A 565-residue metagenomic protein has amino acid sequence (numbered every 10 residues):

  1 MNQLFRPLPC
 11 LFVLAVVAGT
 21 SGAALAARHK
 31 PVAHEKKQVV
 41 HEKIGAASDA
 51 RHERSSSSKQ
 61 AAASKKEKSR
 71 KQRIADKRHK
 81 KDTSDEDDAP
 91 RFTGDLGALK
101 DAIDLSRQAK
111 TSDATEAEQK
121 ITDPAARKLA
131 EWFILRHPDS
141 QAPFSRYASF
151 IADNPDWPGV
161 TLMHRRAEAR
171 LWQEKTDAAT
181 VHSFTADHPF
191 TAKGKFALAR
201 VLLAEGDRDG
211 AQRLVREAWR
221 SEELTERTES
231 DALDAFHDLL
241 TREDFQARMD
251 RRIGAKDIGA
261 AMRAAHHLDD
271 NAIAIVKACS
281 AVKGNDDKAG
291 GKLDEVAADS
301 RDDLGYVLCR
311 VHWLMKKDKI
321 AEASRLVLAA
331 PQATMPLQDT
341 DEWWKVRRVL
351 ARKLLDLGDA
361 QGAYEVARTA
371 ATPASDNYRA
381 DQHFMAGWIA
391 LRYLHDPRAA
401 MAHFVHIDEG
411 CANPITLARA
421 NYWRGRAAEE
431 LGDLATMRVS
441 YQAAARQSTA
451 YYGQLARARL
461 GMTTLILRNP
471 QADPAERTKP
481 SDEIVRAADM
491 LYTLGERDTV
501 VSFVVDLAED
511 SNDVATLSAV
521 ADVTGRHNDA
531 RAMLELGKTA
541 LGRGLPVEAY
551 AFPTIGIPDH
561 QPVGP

Functional and structural regions predicted by a protein language model:
M1-C10: Bacterial N-terminal signal peptides that target proteins for export
C10-G19: Bacterial N-terminal signal peptides
T20-A26: Sec/Tat signal peptide C-region and signal peptidase I cleavage site
A26-P565: Cell-wall glycan-active module
